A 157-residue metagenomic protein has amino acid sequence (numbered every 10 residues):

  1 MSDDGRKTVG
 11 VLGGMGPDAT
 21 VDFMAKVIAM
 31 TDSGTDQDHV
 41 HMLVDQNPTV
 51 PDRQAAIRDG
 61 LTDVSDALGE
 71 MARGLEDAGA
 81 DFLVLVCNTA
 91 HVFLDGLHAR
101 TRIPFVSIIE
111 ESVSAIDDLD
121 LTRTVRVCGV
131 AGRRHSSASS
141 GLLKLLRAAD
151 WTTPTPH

Functional and structural regions predicted by a protein language model:
M1-H157: Non-catalytic structural scaffold of enzyme domains
